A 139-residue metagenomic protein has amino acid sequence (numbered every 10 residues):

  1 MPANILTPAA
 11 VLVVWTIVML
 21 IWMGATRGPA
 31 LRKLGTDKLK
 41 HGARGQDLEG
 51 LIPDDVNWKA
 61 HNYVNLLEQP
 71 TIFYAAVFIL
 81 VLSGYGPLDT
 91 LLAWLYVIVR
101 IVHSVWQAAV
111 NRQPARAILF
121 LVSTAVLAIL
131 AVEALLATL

Functional and structural regions predicted by a protein language model:
A3-R44: N-terminal signal-anchor transmembrane alpha helix
I17-L20, I101-S104, A128-A131: Hydrophobic transmembrane alpha-helices of multi-pass small-molecule transporters
A43-L66: Short membrane-interface loop/juxtamembrane segments of multi-pass integral membrane proteins
N65-V77: Core segments of transmembrane alpha-helices that mediate helix-helix packing or line hydrophobic substrate/ligand
V77-D89: Juxtamembrane helix-break-helix junctions at the cytosolic face of small multi-pass alpha-helical membrane proteins
P87-V97: Structural signature of hydrophobic alpha-helical transmembrane segments
V102-V126: Interfacial loop-to-transmembrane junctions
L130-L139: Juxtamembrane boundary at the C-terminal end of a transmembrane helix
